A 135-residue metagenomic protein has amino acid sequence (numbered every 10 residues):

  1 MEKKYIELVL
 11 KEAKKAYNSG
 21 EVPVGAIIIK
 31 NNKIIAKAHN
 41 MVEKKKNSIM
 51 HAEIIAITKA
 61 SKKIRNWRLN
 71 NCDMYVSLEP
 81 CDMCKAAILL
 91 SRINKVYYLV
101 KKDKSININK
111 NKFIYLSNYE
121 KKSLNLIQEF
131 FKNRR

Functional and structural regions predicted by a protein language model:
M1-S19, W67, P80-R135: Zinc-dependent deaminase
V9, A13-A16, A26, A52 (+1 more regions): Small-residue (primarily alanine) positions within well-ordered alpha-helices, especially packing/interaction faces
G20-V24, N70: Short, basic and Ser/Thr-rich N-terminal targeting/leader segments
V24-N32: Short beta-strand scaffold segments in enzyme catalytic cores
M41-I54: A short, polar/charged loop-to-alpha-helix boundary motif
V42, V76, V100: Residues that line or immediately flank small-molecule/substrate-binding pockets and catalytic motifs
N66-L78: Immediate flanking context of iron-sulfur cluster ligation sites
